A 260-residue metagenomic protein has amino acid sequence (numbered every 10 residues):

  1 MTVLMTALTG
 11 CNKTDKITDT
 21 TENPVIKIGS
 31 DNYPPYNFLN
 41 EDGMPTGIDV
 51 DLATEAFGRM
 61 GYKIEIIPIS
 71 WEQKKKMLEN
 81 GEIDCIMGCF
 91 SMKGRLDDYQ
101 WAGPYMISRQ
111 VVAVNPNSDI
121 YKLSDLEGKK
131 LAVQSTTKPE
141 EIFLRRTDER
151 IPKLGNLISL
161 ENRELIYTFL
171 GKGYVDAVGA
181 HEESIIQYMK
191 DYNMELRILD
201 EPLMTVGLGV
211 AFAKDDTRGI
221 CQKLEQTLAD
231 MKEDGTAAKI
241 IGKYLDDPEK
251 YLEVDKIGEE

Functional and structural regions predicted by a protein language model:
T6-G10: C-terminal motif of bacterial Sec signal peptides marking the signal peptidase cleavage site
N12, V50-R59, N117-I120, S124-K138 (+1 more regions): Extended ligand-binding regions for polar small-molecule ligands
K16-C89, S159, K223: Extracytoplasmic small-molecule ligand-binding "clamshell" domains of the periplasmic binding protein/Venus flytrap
I26-D31, A113, K130-V133, V178 (+1 more regions): Short, well-ordered beta-strand segments
S30-N32, I107-V114, K190-A229, D247-E260: Periplasmic-binding protein-like
A53-Y62, P139-E161, M189-N193: Ligand-binding cleft/hinge of the Venus flytrap
T54, G58, K63-D125, R197 (+1 more regions): Acidic, polar ligand-binding/catalytic clefts
Q73-K76, C89-D98, I142-R145, F169-T205: A ligand-binding cleft/hinge motif common to bilobed small-molecule-binding domains
